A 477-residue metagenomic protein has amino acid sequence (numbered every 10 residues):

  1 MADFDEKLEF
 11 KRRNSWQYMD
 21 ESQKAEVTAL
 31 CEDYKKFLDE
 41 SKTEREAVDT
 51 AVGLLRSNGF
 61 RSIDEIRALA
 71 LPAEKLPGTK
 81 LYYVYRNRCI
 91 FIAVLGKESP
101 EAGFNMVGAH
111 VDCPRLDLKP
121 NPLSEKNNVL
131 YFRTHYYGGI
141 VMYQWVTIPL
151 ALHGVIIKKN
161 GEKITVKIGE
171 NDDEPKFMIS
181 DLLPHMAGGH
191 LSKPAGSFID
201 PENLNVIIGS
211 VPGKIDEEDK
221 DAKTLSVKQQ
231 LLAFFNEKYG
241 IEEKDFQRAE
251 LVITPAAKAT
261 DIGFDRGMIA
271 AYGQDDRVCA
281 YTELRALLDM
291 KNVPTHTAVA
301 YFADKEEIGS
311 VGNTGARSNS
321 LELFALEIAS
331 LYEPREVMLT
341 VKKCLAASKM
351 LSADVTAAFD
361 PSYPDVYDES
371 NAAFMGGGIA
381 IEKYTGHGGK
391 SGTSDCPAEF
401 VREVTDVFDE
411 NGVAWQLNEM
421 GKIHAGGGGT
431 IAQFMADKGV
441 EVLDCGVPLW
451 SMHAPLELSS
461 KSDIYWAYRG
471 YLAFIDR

Functional and structural regions predicted by a protein language model:
M1-R477: N-terminal hydrophobic/helix-forming segments and targeting peptides
